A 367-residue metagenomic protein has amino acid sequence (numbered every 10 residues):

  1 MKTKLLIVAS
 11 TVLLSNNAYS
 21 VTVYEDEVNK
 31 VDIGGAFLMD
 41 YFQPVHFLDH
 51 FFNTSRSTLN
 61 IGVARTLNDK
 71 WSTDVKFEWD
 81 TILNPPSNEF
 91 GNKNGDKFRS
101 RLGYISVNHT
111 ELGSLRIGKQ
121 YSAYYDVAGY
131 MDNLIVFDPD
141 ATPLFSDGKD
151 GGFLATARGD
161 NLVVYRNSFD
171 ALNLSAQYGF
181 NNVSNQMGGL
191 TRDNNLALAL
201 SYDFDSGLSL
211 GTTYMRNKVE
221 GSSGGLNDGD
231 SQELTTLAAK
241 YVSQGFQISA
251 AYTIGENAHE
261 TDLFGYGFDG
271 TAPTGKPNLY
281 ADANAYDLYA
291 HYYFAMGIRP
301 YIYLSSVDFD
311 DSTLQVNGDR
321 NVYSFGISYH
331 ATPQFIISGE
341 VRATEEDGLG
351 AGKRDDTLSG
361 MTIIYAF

Functional and structural regions predicted by a protein language model:
N16-S20: Sec/Tat signal peptide C-region and signal peptidase I cleavage site
T22-F42, F47-V183, R192, S201-F204: Outer membrane beta-barrel
V31-M39, D69, T73-F77, L115 (+10 more regions): Transmembrane beta-strands of outer-membrane beta-barrel proteins
M39-Q43, W79-L83, Y121-A123, F169-A171 (+7 more regions): Transmembrane beta-strands of outer-membrane beta-barrel pores
V45-L48, F90-G91, D150, S184-Q186 (+4 more regions): Extracellular loop and loop/strand-boundary signature of outer-membrane beta-barrel proteins
S55-L59, R101-I105, G159-V163, N194-L198 (+6 more regions): Hydrophobic, lipid-facing positions within transmembrane beta-strands of outer-membrane proteins
V163, F169, Y329-F335, D355-F367: Outer-membrane beta-barrel "beta-signal"
F169-D170, T191, A197-S324: Detector for outer-membrane/organellar transmembrane beta-barrel domains, recognizing the amphipathic beta-strand
